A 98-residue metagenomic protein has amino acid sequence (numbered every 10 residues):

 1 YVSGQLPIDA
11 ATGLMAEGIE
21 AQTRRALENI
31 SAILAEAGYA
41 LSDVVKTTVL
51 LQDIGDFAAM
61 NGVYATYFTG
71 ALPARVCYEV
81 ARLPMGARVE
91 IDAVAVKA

Functional and structural regions predicted by a protein language model:
Y1-A98: Short, polar/acidic, helix-capping and beta-turn segments at strand->helix junctions that line the mouths
